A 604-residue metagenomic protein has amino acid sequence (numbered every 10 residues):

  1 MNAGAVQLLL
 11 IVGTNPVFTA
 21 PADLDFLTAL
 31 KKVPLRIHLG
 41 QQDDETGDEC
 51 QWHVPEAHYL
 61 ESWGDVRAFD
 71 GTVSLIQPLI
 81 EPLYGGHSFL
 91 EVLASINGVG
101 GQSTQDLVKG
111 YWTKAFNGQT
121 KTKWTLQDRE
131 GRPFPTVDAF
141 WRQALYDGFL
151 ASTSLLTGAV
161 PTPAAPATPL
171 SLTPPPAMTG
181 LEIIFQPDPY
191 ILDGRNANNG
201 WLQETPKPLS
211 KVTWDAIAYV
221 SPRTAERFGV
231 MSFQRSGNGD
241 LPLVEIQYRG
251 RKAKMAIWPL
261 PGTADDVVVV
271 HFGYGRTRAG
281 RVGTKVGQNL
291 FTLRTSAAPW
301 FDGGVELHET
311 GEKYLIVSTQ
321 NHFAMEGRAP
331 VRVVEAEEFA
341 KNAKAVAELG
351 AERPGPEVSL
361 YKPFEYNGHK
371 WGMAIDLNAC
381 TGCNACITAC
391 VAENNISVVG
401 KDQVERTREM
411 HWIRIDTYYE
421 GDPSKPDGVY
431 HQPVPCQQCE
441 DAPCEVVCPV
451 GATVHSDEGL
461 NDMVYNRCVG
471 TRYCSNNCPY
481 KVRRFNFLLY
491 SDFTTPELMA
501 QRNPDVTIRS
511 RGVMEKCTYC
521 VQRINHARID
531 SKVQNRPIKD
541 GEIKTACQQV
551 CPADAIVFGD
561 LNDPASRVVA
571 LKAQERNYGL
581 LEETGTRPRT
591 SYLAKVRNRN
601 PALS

Functional and structural regions predicted by a protein language model:
N2-L83, K114-H411: A cross-kingdom feature strongest in bacterial/archaeal respiratory oxidoreductases
P16-A20, Y59, V66, P78-G86 (+13 more regions): Hydrophobic alpha-helical scaffolding
D44, L60-W63, F89-V92, I191 (+2 more regions): A short acidic, often aromatic-flanked loop/helix-cap motif at beta-alpha or helix-coil junctions that lines enzyme
H87-A115: Non-catalytic, well-ordered alpha-helical segments in soluble enzyme domains
L90-N97, L181, P222, E445 (+1 more regions): Predominant activation on well-ordered alpha-helical scaffold segments within soluble catalytic domains
G110-L126, R223-Q234, D240-P242, T417-G421 (+2 more regions): Short regulatory "switch" loops immediately downstream of catalytic or recognition motifs within protein catalytic
L290, R294-S604: Non-ligating segments of multi-cofactor redox enzymes
